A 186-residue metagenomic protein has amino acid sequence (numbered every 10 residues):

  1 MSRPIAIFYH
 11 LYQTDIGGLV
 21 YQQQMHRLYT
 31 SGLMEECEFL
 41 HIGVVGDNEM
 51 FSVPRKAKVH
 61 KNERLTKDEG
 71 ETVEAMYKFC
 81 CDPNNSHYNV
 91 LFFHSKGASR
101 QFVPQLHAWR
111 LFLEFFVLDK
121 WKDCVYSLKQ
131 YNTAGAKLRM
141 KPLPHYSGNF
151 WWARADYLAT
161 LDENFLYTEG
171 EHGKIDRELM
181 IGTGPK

Functional and structural regions predicted by a protein language model:
M1-K186: ER/Golgi luminal nucleotide-sugar-dependent glycosyltransferases, focusing on the catalytic module
